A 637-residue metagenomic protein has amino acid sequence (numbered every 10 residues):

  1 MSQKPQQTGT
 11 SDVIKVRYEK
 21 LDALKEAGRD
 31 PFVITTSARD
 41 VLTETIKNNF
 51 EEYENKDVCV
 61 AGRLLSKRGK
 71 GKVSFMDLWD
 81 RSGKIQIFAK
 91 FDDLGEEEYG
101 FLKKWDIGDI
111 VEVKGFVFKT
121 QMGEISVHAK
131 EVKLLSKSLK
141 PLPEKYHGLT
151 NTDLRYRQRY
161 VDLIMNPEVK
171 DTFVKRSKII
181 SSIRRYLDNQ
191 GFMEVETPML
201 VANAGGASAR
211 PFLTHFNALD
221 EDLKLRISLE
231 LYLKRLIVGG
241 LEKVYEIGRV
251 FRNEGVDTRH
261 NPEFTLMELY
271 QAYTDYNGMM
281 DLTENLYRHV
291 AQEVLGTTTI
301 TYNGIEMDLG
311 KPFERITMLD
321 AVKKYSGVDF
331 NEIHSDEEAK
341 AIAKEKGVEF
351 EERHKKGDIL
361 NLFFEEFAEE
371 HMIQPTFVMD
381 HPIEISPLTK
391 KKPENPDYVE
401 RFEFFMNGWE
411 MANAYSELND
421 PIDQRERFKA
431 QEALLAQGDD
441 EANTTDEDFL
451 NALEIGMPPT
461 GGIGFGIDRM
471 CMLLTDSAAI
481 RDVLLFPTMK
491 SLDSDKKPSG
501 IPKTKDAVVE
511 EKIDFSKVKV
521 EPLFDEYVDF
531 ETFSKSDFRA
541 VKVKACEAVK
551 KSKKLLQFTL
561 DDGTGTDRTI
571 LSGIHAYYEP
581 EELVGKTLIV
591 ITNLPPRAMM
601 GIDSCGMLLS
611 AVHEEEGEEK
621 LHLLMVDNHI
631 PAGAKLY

Functional and structural regions predicted by a protein language model:
M1-E521, D525-E526, E531-K542, T564-T566 (+3 more regions): Class II aminoacyl-tRNA synthetase catalytic cores and aaRS-like
L78, L555-L560: Short Gly/aromatic-enriched secondary-structure transition segments
E547-A548: An active-site-proximal beta-strand-loop segment
T569-I570: Conserved RecA-like helicase motor-core motifs
